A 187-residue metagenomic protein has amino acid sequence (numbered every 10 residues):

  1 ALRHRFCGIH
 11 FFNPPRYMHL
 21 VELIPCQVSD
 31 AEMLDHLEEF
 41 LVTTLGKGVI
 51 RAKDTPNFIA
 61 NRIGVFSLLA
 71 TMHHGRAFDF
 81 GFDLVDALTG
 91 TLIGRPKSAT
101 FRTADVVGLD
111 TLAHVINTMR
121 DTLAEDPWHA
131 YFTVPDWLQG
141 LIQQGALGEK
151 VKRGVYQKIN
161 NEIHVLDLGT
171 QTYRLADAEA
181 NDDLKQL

Functional and structural regions predicted by a protein language model:
A1-L187: N-terminal glycine-rich phosphate-binding loop for ADP-containing cofactors
